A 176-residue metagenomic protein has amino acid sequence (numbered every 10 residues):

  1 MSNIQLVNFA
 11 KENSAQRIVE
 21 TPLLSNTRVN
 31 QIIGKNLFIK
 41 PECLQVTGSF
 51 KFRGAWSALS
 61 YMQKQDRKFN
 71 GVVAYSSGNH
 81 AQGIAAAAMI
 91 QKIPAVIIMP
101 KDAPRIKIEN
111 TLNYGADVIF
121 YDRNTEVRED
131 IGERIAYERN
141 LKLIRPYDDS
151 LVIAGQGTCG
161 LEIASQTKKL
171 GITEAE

Functional and structural regions predicted by a protein language model:
M1-E176: PLP-dependent amino-acid enzyme catalytic core
